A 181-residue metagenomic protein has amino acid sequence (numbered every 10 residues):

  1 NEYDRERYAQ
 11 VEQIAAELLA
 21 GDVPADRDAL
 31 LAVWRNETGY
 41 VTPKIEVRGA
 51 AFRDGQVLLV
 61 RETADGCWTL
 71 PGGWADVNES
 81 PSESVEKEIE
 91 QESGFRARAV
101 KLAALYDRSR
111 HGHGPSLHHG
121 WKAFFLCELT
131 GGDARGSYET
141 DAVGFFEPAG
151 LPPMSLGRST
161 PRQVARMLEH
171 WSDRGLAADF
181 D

Functional and structural regions predicted by a protein language model:
Y3-R48: Acidic, metal-coordinating catalytic segment for phosphate/diphosphate chemistry, firing primarily on the Nudix
I14, V33, Q163-H170: Residues that form generic nucleotide/phosphate-binding pockets
E17, G21-P24, G131, E169-R174: A structural signal for alpha-helix termini and helix-coil/disorder junctions
L31-T69, A97, K101: N-terminal strand-loop-strand
W68, W74-A75: Gly/Ser/Thr-rich beta-alpha loop segments that engage phosphate groups in nucleotides
A75-A99, D107-M167, D179-F180: Unchanged
D173-D181: Charged phosphate-binding loop/patch that engages nucleotide di/tri-phosphates or the phosphate backbone of nucleic
